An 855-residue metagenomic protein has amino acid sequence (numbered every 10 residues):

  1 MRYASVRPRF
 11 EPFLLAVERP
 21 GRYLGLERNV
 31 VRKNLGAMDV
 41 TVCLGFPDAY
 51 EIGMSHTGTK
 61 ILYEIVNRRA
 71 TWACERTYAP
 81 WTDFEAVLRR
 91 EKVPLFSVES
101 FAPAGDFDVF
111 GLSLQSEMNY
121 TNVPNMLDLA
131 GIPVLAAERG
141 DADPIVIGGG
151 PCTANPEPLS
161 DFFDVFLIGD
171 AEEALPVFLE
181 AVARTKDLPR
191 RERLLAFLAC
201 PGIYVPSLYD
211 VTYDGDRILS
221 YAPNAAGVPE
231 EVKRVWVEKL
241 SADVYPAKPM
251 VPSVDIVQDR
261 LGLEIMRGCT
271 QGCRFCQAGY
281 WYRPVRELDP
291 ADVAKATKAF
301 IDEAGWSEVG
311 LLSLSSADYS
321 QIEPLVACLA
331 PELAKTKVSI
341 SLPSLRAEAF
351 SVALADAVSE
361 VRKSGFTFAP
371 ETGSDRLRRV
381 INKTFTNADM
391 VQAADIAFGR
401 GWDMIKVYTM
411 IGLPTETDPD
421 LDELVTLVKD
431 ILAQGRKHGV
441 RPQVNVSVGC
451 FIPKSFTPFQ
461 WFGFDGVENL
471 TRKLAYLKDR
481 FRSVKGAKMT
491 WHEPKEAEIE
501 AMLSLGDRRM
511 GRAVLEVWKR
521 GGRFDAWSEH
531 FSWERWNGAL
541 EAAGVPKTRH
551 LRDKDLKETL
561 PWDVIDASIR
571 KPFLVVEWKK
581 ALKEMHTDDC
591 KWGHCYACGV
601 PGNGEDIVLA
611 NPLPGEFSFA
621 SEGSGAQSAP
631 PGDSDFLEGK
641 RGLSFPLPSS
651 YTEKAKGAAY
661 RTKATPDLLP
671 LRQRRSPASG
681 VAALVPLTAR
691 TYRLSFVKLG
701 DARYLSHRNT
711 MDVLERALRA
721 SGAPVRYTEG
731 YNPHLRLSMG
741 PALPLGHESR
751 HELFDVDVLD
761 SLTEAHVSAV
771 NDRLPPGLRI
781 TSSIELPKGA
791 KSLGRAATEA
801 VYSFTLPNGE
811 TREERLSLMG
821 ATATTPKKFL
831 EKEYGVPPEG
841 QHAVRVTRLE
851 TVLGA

Functional and structural regions predicted by a protein language model:
M1-V31, M38, V42-L44, S483-R675 (+1 more regions): Radical SAM enzyme core and accessory elements
F13-C43, Y50-E51, T212-G262, S568-K580 (+1 more regions): N-terminal [4Fe-4S]-dependent radical SAM core
L44-D48, V66, V251-Q277, I301 (+2 more regions): N-terminal pre-triad scaffold of radical SAM enzymes
G45, M118, K298-K406, M410-G449 (+1 more regions): Conserved SAM/AdoMet-binding glycine-rich loop
H56, D255-A291, A597, P601-N611: Canonical Radical SAM [4Fe-4S] cluster-binding loop centered on the CxxxCxxC motif and its immediate flanking residues
A79-P223, P458-D507, V514-S528: Glycine-rich beta-alpha loop elements in corrinoid/cobalamin-binding modules across cobalamin-dependent enzymes
T82-D83, P158, D210-D214, S320-Q321 (+8 more regions): Flexible glycine/acidic-rich beta-alpha junction loops that bind and position SAM and/or redox cofactors in anaerobic
A222-V237, T763-A855: An aromatic-glycine-centered, glycine-rich loop/turn in mixed alpha/beta architecture
